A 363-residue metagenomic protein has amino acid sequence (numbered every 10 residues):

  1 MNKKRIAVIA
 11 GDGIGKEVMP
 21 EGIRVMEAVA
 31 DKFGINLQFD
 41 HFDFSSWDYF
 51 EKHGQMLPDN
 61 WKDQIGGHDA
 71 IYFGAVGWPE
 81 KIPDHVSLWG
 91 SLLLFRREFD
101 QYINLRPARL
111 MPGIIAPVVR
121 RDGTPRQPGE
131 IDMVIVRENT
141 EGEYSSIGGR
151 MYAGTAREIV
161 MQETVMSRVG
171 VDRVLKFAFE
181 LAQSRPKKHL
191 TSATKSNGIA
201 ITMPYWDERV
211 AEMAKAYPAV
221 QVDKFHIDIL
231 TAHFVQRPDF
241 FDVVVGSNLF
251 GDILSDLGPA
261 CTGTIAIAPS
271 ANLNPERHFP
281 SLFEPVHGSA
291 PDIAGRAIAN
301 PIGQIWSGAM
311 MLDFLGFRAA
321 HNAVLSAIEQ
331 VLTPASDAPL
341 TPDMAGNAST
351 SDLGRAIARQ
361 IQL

Functional and structural regions predicted by a protein language model:
R5-I14, Y72-G77, L190-S196, W306-D313: Short glycine-rich or small-residue beta-strand-to-loop segments that form or flank ligand, phosphate, metal/Fe-S
A7-R24, V29-A30, T155-D228: Glycine-rich phosphate/diphosphate-binding loop of Rossmann-like nucleotide-binding domains
D12-G15, D69, V136, A178 (+5 more regions): Buried hydrophobic positions in well-ordered alpha/beta secondary-structure cores of metabolic enzymes
G22, M26, V210, Q304-L312 (+1 more regions): Buried hydrophobic packing segments
G34-P58, F234: N-terminal beta-loop-helix "entrance" segment that forms/cooperates in small-molecule cofactor or anionic ligand
Y49-M161, L249: N-terminal glycine-rich phosphate/adenylate-binding segment common to multiple enzyme folds
F50, F234-S336: Glycine-rich phosphate/nucleotide-binding loop
T140-E141, S146-S192, S196-A200, R318 (+1 more regions): Glycine-rich phosphate/pyrophosphate-binding loop and the adjoining helix
